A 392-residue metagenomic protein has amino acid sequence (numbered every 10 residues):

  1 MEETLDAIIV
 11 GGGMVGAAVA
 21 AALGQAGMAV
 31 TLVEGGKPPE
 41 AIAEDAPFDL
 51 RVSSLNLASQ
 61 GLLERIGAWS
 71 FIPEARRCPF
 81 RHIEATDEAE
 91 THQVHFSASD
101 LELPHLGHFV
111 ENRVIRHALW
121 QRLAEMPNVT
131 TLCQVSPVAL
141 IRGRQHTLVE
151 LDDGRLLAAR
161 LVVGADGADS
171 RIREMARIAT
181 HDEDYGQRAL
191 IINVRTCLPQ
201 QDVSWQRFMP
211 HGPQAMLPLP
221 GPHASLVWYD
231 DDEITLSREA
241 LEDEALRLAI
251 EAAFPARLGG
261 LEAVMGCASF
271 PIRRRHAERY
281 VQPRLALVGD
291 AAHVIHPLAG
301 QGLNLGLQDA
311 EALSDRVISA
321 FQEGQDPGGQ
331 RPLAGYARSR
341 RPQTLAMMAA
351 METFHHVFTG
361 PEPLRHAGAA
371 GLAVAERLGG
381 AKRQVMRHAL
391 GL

Functional and structural regions predicted by a protein language model:
E3, I72-M175, E183-R188, D243: Conserved N-terminal helical subregion
L5-L32: N-terminal Rossmann-like FAD-binding beta1-loop-alpha1 element of flavoenzymes
V15, P38, D169: Conserved Rossmann-like nucleotide-cofactor binding loop
G24-F48: Glycine-rich FAD pyrophosphate-binding loop
P47-E88: N-terminal FAD cofactor-binding segment of flavoenzymes
L63, H146, L161-C267: Conserved FAD-binding catalytic core of PHBH/FMO-like flavoproteins
I234-F321, Q325-G328: FAD/FMN-dependent oxidoreductases across multiple families
D315-L392: C-terminal helical "tail/cap" subdomain of flavin- and related membrane-associated enzymes
